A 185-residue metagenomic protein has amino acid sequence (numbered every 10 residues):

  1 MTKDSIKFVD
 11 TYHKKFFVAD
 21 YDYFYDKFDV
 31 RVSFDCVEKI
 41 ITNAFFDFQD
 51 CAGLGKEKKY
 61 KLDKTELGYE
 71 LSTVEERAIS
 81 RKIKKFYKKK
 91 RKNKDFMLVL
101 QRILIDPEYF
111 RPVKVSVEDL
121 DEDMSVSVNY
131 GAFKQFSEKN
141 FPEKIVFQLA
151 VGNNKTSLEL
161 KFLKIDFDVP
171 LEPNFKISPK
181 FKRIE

Functional and structural regions predicted by a protein language model:
M1-K39: An acidic-aromatic
D4-S5, T11, T42, E76 (+2 more regions): Solvent-exposed coil/turn segments that connect beta secondary-structure elements in extracytoplasmic/periplasmic
D20-F24, Q49-C51, K58, G152-K161: Compositionally biased, low-complexity linear motifs
Y23, F28, C36-D47, K59 (+2 more regions): Structural signature for solvent-exposed beta-strand/loop edge elements and short helix-capping sites, enriched
K39-R77: Hydrophobic, well-structured mid-protein blocks that either form specific transmembrane helices
K61-P179: Gly/Pro-enriched, hydrophobic low-complexity segments that function as extracytoplasmic propeptides/linkers
K180-E185: Short, cationic low-complexity segments
